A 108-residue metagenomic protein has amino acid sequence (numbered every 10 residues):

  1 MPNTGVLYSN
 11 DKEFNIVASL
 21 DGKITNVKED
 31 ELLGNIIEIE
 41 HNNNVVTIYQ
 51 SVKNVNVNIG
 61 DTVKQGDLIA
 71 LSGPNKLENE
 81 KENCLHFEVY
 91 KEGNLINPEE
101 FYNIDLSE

Functional and structural regions predicted by a protein language model:
M1-A18: Short glycine/threonine/proline-enriched tight-turn/helix- or strand-capping micro-motif at secondary-structure
V6-S9, I36-H41, E88: Short, acidic/hydrophobic/Gly-rich beta-strand patch recurrent on exposed beta strands that often constitutes part
E13, K23-I24, N54, S72-K76: Short beta-turn/strand-loop junction motif enriched in small, turn-promoting residues
F14, N43-V45, N94: Short acidic/polar mixed-charge low-complexity motifs
F14-I24, V63-G66: Generic structural motif
N15-I16, D30-E31, L77-E80: Short glycine/serine/proline-enriched coil/turn segments at secondary-structure junctions
A18-N56: Zn2+-dependent peptidoglycan hydrolase active-site motif and core
D61-E108: Conserved, short, structured surface segments that act as functional micro-motifs
